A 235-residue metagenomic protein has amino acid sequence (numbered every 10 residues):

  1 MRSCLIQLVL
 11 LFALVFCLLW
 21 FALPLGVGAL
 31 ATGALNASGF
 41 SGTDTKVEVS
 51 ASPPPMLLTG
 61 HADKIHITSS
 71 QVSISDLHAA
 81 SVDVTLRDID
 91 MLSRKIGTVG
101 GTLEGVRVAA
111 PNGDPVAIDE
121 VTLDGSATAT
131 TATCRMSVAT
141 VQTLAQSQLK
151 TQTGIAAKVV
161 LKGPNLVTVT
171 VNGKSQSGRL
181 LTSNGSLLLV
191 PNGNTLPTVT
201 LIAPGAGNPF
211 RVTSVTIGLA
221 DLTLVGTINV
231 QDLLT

Functional and structural regions predicted by a protein language model:
M1-H61, H66-D76, L219, V225 (+1 more regions): Hydrophobic membrane-targeting and insertion signals
A37-T45, L149-G154, G205-F210: Short secondary-structure junctions
F40-T143: N-terminal beta-strand/beta-hairpin edge segment
T45-E48, G154-N165: Short glycine-rich, low-complexity/disordered patches
S52, S70-V72, R87-I89, V106 (+6 more regions): Solvent-exposed coil/turn segments that connect beta secondary-structure elements in extracytoplasmic/periplasmic
K95-K150, G163-N165, T170-G205: Small-residue helix/turn framework positions
S186-T235: Extracytoplasmic/luminal low-complexity segments enriched in Pro/Gly and acidic/polar residues that act as flexible
